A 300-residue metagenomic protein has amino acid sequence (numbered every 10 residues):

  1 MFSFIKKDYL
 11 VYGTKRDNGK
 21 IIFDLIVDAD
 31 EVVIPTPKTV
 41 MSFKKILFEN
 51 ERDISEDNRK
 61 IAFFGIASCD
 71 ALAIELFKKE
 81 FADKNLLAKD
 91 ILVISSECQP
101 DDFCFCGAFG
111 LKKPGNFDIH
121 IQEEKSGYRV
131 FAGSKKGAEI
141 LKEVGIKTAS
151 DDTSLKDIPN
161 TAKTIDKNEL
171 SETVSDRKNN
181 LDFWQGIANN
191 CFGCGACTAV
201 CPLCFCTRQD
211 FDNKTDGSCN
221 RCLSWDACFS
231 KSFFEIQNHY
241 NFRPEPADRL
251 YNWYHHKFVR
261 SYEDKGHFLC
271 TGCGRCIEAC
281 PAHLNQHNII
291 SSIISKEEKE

Functional and structural regions predicted by a protein language model:
M1-N85: Non-catalytic, usually N-terminal nucleic-acid engagement modules in DNA/RNA processing proteins
D8-Y12, P100-D101, C194, T198 (+3 more regions): Short secondary-structure junctions and interdomain/linker hinges
P35-F43, K156-N168, C228, I236-P244: Active-site-proximal helix-loop elements at catalytic-domain edges
S68, T198, I277: Short, flexible micro-motifs
A71-S230: Catalytic cores of enzyme domains
N168-N189, T207-E300: Ferredoxin-type iron-sulfur electron-transfer modules in oxidoreductases and energy-metabolism complexes
